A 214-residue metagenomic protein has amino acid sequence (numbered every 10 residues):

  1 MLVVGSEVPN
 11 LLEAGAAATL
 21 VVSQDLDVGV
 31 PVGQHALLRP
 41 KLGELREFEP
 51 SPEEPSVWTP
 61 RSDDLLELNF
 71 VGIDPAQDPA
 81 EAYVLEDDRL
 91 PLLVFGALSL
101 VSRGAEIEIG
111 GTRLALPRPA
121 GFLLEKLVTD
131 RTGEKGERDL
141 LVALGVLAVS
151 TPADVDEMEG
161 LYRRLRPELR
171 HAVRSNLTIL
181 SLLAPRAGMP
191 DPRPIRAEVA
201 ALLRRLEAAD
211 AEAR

Functional and structural regions predicted by a protein language model:
M1-R214: Compositionally biased terminal segments of proteins
